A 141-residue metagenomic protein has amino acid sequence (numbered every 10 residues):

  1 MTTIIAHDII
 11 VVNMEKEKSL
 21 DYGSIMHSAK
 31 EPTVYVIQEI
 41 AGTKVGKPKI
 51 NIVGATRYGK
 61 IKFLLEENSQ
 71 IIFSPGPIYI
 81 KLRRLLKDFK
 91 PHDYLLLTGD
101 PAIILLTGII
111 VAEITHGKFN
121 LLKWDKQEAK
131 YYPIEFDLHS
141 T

Functional and structural regions predicted by a protein language model:
M1-Y94, L106-T141: Long, low-complexity, Lys/Arg-enriched
L97: Short, surface-exposed polybasic-aromatic patches that bind anionic ligands, especially phosphate groups
P101-I103: Short beta->alpha connector loops
